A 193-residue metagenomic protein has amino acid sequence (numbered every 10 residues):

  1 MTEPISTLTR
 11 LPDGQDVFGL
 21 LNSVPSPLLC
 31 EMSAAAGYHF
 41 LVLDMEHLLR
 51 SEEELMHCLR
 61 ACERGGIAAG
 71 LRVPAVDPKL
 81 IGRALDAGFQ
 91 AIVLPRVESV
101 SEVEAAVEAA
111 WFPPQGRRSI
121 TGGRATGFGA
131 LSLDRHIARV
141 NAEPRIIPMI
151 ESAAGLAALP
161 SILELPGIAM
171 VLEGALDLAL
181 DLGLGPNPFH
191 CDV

Functional and structural regions predicted by a protein language model:
M1-L21, L131-A142: N-terminal amphipathic alpha-helix/helix-capping segment at the start of soluble metabolic enzymes
L8-P12, A34, L59-E63, V107 (+3 more regions): Surface-exposed amphipathic alpha-helices with a cationic face
D16-N22, L41-L43, A69-V73, I92-L94 (+2 more regions): Hydrophobic faces of well-ordered beta-strands that scaffold small-molecule active sites in alpha/beta enzyme cores
N22-A36, A75-R83, A153-L165: Short, acidic/polar
L29-M56, E173-D192: Glycine-rich, proline-tolerant flexible connector loops at the mouths of alpha/beta enzymes
Y38, F89, G167-I168: A structural motif
E52-P78, G82-D86, A110-G116, A138-N141 (+1 more regions): Alpha-helix-loop-beta-strand connector modules within alpha/beta enzyme cores
K79, A91-P166, A175-L180: Conserved anion-binding
